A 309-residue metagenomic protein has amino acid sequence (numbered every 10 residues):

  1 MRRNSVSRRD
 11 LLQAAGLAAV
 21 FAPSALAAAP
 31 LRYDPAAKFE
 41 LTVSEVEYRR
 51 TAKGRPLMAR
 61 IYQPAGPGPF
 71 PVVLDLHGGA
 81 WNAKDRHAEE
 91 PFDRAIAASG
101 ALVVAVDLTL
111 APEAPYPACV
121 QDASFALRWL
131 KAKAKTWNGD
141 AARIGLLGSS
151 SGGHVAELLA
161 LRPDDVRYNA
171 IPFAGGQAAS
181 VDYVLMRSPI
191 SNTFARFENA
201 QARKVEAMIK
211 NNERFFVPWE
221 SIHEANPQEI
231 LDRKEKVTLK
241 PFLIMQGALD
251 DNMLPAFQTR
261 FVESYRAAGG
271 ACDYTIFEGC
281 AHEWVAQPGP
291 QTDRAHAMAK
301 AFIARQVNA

Functional and structural regions predicted by a protein language model:
M1-D10, A14-P23: N-terminal secretory signal peptides
P30-G66: N-terminal cap/lid segment of alpha/beta-hydrolase-fold proteins
P35, A195-R233: Mobile cap/lid helix-loop segments that gate and shape the active-site cleft of serine hydrolases
H87-V104: Short amphipathic alpha-helix adjacent to the substrate-entry channel of hydrolases
P115-A134: Alpha/beta-hydrolase active-site loop
A132-T136, D140-E198: Primarily recognizes the serine-hydrolase "nucleophile elbow" in alpha/beta-hydrolase and SGNH/GDSL folds
I244-Q246: Short beta-strand/loop motif that positions the catalytic acidic residue of the alpha/beta-hydrolase fold
D251-F257: Conserved alpha/beta-hydrolase "acid-adjacent" motif
